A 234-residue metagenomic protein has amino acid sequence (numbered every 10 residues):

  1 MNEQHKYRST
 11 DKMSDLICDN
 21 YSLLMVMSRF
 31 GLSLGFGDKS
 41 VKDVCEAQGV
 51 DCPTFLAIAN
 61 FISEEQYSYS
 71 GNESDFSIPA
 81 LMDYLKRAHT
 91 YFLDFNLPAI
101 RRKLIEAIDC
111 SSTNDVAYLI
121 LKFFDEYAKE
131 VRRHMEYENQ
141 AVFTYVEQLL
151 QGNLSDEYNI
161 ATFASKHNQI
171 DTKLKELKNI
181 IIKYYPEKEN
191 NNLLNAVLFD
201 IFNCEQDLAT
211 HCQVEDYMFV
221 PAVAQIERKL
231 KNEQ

Functional and structural regions predicted by a protein language model:
M1-Q234: Small-residue-biased structural context
